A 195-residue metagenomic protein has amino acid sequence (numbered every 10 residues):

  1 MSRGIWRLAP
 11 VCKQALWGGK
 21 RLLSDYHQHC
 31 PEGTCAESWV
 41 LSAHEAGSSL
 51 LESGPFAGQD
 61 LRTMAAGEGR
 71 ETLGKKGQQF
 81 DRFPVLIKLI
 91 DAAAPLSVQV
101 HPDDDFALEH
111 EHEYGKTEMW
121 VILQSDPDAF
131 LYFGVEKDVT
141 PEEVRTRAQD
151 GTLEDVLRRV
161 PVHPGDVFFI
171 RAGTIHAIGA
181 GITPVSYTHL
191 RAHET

Functional and structural regions predicted by a protein language model:
M1-V139, R191: Transition-metal
F80-R82, G115, T152-D155, P161 (+1 more regions): Short solvent-exposed loop/turn micro-motifs enriched in small/polar/acidic residues
D91-P95, S125-P127, T174-S186: Ligand-binding loop in jelly-roll beta-barrel domains
A129-V162: A short beta-strand-loop-beta hairpin characteristic of the jelly-roll/cupin
V162-A180: Conserved metal-binding segment of the jelly-roll/cupin
T188-T195: Conserved small/polar residues in nucleotide/adenosyl-binding loops
